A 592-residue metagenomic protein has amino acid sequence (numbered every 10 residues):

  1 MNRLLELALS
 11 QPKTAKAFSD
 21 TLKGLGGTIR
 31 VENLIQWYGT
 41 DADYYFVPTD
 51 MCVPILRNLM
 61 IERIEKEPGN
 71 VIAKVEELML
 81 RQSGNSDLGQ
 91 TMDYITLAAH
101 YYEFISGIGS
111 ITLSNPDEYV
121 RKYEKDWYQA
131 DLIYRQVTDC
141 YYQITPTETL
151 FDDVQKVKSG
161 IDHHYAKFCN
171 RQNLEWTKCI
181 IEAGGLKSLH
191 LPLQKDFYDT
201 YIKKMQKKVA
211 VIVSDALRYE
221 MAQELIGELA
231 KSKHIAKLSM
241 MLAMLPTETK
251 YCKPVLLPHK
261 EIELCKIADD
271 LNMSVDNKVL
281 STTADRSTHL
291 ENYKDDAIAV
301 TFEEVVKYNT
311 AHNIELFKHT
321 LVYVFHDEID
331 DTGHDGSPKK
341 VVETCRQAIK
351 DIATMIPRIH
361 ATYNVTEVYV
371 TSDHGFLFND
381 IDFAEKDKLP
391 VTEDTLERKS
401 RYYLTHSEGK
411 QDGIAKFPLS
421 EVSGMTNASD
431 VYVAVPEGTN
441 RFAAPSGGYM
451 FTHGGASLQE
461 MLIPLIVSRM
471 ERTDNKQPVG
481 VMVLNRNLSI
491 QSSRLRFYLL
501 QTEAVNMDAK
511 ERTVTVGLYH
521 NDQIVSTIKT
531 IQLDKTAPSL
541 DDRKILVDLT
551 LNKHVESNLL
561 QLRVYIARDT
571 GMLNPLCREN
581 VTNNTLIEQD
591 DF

Functional and structural regions predicted by a protein language model:
M1-K208, R218-V368, S372-F592: …; additionally, a secondary subgroup of soluble metalloenzymes is captured
I212: Beta1/beta-strand and adjacent pyrophosphate-binding region of the FAD-binding site in flavoprotein oxidoreductases
D215: Ligand-binding pocket scaffold of soluble enzyme catalytic domains
